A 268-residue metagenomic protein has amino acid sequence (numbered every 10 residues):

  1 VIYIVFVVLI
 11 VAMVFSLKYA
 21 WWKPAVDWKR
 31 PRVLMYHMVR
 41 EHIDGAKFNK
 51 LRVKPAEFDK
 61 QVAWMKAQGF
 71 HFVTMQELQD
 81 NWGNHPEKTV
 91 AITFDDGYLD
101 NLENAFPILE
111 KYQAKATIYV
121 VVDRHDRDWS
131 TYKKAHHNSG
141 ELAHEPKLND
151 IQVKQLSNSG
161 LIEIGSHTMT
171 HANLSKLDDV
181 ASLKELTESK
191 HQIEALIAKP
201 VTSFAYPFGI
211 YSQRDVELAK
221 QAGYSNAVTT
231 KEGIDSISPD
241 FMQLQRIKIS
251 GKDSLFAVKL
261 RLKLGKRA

Functional and structural regions predicted by a protein language model:
V1-I92, D100, S159, K176-A268: C-terminal active-site subregion of NodB/CE4 polysaccharide deacetylases
L51-P55, N138-K147: A short acidic, glycine-rich active-site loop that binds or catalyzes chemistry on phosphate/adenosine moieties
K66, P107-Q113, P146-G165, K220: Acidic (Asp/Glu)-rich catalytic clusters
I92, T131-H144, H171-D178: Surface-exposed cleft-lining segments at the edges of enzyme active sites
I92-T93, I164: Residue-level marker for buried hydrophobic side chains located in beta-strands that build the well-ordered beta-sheet
G97-E103: Short acidic, Gly/Ser-rich segments with clustered Asp/Glu that frequently serve as metal-coordination loops in enzyme
Q113-A135: A short, conserved beta-to-alpha structural element at the edge of catalytic cores that scaffolds binding
I164-A172: Histidine-centered catalytic micro-motifs
